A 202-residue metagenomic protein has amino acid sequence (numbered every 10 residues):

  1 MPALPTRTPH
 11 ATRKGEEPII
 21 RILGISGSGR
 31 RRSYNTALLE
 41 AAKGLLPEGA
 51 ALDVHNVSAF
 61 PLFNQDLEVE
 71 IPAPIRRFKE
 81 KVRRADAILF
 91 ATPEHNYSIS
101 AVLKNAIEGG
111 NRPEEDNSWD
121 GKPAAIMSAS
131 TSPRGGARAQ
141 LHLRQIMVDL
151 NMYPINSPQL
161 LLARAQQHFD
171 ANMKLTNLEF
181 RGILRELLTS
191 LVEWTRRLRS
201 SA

Functional and structural regions predicted by a protein language model:
P2-R7, A11-L23, Y153-A202: Glycine-rich phosphate/pyrophosphate-binding loop and the adjoining helix
E17-G49: N-terminal beta1-alpha1 ligand-phosphate binding loop
I25-S26, H55, M127: Short hydrophobic segments within beta-strands
R31-Y34, F63, S98-I99, G135-G136: Secondary-structure boundary/capping motif
A51-L62, E115-N117, N151-A171: Mobile beta-alpha loop/short-helix "lid" or hinge segments that flank ligand
V57-P74: N-terminal beta-loop-helix "entrance" segment that forms/cooperates in small-molecule cofactor or anionic ligand
E70-N151: Helix-loop-strand module that forms the ligand-binding subsite of alpha/beta enzymes
